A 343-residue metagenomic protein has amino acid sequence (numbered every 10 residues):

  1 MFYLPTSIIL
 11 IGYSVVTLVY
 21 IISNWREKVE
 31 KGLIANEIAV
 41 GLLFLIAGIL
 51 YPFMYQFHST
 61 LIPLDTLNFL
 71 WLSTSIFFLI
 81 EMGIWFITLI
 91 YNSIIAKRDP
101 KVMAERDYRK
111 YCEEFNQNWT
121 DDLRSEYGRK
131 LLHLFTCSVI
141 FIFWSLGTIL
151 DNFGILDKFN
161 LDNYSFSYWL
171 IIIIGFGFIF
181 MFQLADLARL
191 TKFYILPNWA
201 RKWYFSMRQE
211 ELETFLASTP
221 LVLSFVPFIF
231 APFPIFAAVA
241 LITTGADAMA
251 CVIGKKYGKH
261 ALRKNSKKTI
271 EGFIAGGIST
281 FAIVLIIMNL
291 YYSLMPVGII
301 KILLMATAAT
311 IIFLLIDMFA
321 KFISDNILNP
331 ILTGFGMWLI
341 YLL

Functional and structural regions predicted by a protein language model:
M1-I11, L18-L343: Interhelical loop and helix-boundary elements at the membrane-water interface of polytopic inner-membrane proteins
